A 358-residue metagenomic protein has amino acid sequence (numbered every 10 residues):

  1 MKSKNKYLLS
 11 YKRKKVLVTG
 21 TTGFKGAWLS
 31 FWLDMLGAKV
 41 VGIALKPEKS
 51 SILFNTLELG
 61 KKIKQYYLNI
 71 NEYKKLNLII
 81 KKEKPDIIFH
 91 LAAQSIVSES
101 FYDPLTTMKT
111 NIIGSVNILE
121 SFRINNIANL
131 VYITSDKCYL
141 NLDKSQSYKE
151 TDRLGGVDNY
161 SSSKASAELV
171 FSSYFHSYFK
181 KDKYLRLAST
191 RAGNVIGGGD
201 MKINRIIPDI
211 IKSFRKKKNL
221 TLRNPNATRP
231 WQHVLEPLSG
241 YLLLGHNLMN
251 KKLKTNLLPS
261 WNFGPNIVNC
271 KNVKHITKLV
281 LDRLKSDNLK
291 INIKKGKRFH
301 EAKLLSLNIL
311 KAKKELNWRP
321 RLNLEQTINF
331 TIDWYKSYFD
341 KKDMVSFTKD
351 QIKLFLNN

Functional and structural regions predicted by a protein language model:
M1-A192, I196, Y338, K349-N357: N-terminal Rossmann-like NAD(P)+-binding domain of SDR-like oxidoreductases, especially those catalyzing
K6, N71, Y102, T110 (+8 more regions): Residue-level signal for the nucleotide or nucleotide-sugar donor/cofactor binding architecture
L142-S147, T151, Y160, E168-K254 (+1 more regions): NAD(P)-dependent short-chain dehydrogenase/reductase
V234, P259-S260, K297-R319, F330 (+1 more regions): Conserved C-terminal active-site "lid" loop/helix of NAD(P)H-dependent oxidoreductases that clamps the redox cofactor
P237, Y241, F263, I276 (+2 more regions): Non-catalytic, hydrophobic alpha-helical segments
T255-N262, K271-T277, D282-L304, V345-Q351: C-terminal "lid/loop" region of Rossmann-like NAD(P)-dependent oxidoreductases
D333-D343: Short arginine-rich
